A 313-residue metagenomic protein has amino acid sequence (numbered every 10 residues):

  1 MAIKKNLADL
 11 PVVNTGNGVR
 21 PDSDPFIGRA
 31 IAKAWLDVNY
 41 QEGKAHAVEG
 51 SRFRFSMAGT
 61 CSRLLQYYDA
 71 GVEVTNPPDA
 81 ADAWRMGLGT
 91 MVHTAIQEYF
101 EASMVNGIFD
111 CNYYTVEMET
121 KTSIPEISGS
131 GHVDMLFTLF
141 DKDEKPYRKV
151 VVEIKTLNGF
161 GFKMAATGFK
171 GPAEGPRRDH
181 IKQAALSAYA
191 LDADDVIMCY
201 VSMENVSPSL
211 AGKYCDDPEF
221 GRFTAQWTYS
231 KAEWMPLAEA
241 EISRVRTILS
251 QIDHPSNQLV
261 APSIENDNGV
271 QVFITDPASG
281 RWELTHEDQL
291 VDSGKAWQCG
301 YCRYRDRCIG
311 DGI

Functional and structural regions predicted by a protein language model:
M1-V151, N158-M164: Metal-dependent nuclease catalytic cores that hydrolyze phosphodiester bonds in DNA/RNA, characterized by
D82, M86, T90, A173-R178 (+1 more regions): Short, charged/polar micro-motifs that form catalytic or ligand-binding hotspots
G87, M91, S130, D179-L186 (+1 more regions): Short, well-structured alpha-helical interface segments that form or flank functional binding sites
T94, E98-A102, P172-M203: Metal-dependent nuclease catalytic cores in nucleic-acid-processing enzymes, especially RNase H-like/related
K142-D143, S187-A190, V291-D292: A general structural signal for short secondary-structure junctions and capping/turn motifs
K155-N158, S202-M203: A short beta-strand motif that forms part of the nucleic acid-binding face of small beta-barrel RNA-binding folds
G161-G175: Surface-exposed cleft-lining segments at the edges of enzyme active sites
E174, A193-I313: Metal-dependent nuclease catalytic regions and adjoining charged, substrate-binding loops involved in nucleic-acid end
